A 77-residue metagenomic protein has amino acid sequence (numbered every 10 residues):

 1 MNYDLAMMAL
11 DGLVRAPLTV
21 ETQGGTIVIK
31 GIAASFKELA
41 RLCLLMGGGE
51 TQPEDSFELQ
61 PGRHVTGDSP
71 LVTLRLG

Functional and structural regions predicted by a protein language model:
M1-G77: Positively charged, low-complexity terminal tracts and the immediately adjacent first secondary-structure elements
